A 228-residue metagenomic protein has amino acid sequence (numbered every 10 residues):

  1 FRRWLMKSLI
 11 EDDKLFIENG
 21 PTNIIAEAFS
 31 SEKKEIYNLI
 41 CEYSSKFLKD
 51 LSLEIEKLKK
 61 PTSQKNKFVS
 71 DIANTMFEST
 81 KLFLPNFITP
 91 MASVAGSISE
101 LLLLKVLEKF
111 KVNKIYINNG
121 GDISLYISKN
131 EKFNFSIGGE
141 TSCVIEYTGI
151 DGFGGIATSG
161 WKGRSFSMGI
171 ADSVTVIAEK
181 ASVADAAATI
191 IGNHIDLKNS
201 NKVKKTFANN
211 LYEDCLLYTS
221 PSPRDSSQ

Functional and structural regions predicted by a protein language model:
R2-I36: N-terminal basic/disordered segments at the start of proteins
N23-Q64: Conserved phosphate-binding loops in N-terminal lobes of ATP-dependent enzymes of the actin/Hsp70/sugar-kinase
Y43-L58, S79-F83, K109, I177 (+1 more regions): Change "in soluble alpha/beta enzymes" to "in soluble alpha/beta proteins
K59-V94: Anion-binding (especially nucleotide phosphate/pyrophosphate-binding) glycine-rich loop and adjoining beta-alpha core
F87-A95, N113-N119, L125, I156-T158: General beta-strand structural signal in soluble alpha/beta enzymes
A95-L102, S220: Active-site pocket-lining segments that scaffold enzyme catalytic pockets across diverse folds
I127, E131-E213: Conserved mixed alpha/beta catalytic, RNA-binding, or beta-rich assembly cores of soluble enzyme, regulatory
Y218-D225: Conserved small/polar residues in nucleotide/adenosyl-binding loops
